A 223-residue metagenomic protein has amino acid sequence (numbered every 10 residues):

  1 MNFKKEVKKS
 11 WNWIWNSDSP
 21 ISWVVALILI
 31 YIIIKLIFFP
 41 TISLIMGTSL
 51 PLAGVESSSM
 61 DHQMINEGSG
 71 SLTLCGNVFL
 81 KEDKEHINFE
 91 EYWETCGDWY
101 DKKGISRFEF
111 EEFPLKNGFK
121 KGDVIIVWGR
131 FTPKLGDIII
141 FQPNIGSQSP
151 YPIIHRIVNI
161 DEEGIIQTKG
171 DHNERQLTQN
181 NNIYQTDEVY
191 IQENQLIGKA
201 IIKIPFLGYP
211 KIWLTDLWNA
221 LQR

Functional and structural regions predicted by a protein language model:
M1-P133, K203-R223: Protein maturation boundaries and topogenic segments
M46-L50, I145-R156, Q185-Q192: Short coil-to-beta-strand transition motifs
V55, D137-I140, P152-I160: Short beta-strand-centered aromatic/proline hotspots
H62, G146-Q148, R175: Short beta-strands and strand-coil junctions in structured, solvent-facing domains, enriched
R130-K134, N144-Q148: Short, charged beta-turn/beta-strand-edge "cap" motif at the junction between a beta-strand and an adjacent loop
V158-L214: Extended, hydrophilic extramembrane loops/domains of integral membrane proteins
